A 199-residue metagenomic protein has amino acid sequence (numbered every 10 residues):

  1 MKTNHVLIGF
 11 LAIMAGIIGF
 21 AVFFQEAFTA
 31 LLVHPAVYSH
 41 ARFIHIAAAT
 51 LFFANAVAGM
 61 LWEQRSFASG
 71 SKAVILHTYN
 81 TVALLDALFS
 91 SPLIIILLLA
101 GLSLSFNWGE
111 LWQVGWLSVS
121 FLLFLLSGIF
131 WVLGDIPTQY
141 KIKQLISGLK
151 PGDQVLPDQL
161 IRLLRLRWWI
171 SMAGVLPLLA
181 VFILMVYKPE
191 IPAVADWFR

Functional and structural regions predicted by a protein language model:
M1-R199: Polytopic transmembrane helical bundles with strong interfacial aromatic enrichment
